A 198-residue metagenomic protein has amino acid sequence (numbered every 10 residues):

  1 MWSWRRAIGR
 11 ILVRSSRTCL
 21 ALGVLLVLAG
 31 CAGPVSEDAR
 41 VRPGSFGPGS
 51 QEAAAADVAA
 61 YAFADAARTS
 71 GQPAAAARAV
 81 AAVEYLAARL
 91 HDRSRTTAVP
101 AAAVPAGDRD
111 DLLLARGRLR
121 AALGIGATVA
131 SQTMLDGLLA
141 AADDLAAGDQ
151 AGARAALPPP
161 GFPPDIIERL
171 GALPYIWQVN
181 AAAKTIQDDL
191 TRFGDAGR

Functional and structural regions predicted by a protein language model:
W2-L20: Bacterial N-terminal signal peptides that target proteins for export
C19, G49-E52, D165-I166: Secondary-structure junction/capping motif
V27-G30: C-terminal motif of bacterial Sec signal peptides marking the signal peptidase cleavage site
A32-V35: Bacterial signal peptide processing site
A39-D65: Post-signal peptide N-terminal segment of mature Sec-exported envelope proteins
A60-R198: Mature extracellular/secreted ectodomains of secretory-pathway proteins
